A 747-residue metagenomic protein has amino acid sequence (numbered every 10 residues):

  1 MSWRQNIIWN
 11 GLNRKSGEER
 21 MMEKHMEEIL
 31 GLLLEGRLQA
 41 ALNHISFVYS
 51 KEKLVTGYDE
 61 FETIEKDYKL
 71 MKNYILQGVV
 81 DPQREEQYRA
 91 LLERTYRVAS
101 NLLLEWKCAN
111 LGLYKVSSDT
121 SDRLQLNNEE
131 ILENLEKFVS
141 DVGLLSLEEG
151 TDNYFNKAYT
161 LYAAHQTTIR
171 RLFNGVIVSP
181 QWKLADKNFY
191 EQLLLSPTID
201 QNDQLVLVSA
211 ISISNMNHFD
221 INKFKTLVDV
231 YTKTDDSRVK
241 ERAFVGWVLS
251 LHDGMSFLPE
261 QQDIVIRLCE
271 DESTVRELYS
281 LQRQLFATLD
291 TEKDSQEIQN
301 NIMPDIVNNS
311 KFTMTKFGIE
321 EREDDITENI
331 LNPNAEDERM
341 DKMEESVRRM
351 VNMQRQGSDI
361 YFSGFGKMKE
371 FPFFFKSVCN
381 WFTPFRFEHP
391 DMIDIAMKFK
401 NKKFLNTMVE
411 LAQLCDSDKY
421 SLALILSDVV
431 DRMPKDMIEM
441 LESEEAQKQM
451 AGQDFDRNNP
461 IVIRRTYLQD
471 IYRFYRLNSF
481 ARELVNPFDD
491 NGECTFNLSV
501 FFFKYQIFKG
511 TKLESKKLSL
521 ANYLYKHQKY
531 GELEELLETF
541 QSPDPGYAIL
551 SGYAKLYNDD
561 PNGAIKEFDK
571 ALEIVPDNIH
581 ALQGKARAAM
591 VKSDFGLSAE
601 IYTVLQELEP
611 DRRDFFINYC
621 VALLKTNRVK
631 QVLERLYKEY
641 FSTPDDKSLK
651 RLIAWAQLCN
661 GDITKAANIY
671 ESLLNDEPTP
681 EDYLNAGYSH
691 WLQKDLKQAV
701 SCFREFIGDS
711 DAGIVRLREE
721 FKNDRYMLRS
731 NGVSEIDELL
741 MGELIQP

Functional and structural regions predicted by a protein language model:
S50, V248-E272, W691, L696-I714 (+1 more regions): TPR/TPR-like (Sel1-like) alpha-helical repeat modules
T383-V575, H580, G584-R587: Alpha-solenoid helical-repeat scaffolds
